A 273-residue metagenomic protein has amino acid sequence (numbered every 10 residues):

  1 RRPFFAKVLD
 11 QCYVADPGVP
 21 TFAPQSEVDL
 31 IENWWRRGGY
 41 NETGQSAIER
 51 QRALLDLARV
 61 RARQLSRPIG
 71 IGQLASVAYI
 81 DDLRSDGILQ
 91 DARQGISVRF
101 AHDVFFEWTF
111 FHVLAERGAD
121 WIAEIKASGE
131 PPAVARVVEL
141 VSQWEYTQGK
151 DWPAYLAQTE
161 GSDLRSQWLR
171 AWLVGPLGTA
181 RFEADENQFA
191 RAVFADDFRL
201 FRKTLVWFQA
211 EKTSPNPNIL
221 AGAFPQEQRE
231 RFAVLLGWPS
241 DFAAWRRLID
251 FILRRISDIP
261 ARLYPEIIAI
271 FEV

Functional and structural regions predicted by a protein language model:
R1-Q11: The conserved phosphate-sensing helix
D10-V14, R59, F111, Q143: Short glycine/serine- and small hydrophobic-enriched flexible loop segments
Y13-I80, A92-R99, D103: Winged-helix-like regulatory helical subdomains adjacent to P-loop NTPase cores
S66, H112-V273: Extended amphipathic alpha-helical scaffold segments
R93-A123: Short capping/hinge segments at domain boundaries that bridge a core fold to an adjacent linker or tail
